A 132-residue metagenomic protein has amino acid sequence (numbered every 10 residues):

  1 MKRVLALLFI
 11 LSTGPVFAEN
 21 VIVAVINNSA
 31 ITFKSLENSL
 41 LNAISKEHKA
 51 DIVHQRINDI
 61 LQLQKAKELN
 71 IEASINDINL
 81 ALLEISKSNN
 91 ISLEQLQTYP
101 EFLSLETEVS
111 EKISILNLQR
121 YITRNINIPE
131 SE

Functional and structural regions predicted by a protein language model:
M1-H54, E68, R120, R124: Short, low-structural-confidence N-terminal segments
V21, E47-E132: Peptidyl-prolyl cis-trans isomerase
